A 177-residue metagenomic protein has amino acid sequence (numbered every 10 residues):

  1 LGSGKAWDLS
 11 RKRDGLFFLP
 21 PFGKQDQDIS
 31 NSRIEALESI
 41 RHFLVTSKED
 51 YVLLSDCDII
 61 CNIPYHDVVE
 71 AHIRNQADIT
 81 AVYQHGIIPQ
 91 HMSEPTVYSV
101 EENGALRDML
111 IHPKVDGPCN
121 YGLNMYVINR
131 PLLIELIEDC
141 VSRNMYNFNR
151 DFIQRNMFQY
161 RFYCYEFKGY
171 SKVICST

Functional and structural regions predicted by a protein language model:
L1-T177: Unchanged
